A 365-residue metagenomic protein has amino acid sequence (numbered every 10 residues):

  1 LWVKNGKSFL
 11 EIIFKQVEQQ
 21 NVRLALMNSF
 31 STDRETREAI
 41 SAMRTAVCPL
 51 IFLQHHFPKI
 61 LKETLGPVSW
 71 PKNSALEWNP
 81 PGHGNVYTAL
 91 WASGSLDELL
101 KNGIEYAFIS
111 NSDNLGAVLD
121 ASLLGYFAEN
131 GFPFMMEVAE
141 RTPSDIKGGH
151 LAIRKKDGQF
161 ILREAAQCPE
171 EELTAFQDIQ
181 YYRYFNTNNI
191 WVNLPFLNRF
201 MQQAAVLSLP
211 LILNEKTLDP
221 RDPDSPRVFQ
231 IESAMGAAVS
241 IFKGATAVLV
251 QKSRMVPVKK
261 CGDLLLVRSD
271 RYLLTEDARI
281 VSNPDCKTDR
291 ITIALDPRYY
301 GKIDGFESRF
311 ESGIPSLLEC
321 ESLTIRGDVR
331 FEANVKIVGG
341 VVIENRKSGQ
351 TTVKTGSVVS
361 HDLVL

Functional and structural regions predicted by a protein language model:
L1-G236, A278: Domain-scale recognition of functional cores that engage charged ligands
G125-L365: Left-handed beta-helix
